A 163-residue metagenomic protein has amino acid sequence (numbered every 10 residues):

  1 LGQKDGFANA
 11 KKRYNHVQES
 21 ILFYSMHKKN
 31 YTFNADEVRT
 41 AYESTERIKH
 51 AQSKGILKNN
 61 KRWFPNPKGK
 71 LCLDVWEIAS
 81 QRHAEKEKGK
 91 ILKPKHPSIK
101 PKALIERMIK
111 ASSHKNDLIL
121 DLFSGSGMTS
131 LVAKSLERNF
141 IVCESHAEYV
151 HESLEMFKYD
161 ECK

Functional and structural regions predicted by a protein language model:
L1-E152, K158: Core catalytic lobe of class I
